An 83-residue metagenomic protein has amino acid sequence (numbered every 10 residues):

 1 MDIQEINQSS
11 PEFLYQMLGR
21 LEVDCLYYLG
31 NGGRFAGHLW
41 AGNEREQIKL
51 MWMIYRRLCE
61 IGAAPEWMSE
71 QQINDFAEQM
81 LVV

Functional and structural regions predicted by a protein language model:
M1-E12, P65-W67, D75-V83: Short intrinsically disordered terminal tails
D2-L39: N-terminal acidic leader/helix
E22, E44, V83: Functionally constrained cores in energy, signaling, and assembly domains
L29-N31, M51, V82: Extended rod-forming repeat segments used as scaffolds/tethers
F35-Q79: Short, charge-rich amphipathic interface segments used for partner binding and complex assembly
